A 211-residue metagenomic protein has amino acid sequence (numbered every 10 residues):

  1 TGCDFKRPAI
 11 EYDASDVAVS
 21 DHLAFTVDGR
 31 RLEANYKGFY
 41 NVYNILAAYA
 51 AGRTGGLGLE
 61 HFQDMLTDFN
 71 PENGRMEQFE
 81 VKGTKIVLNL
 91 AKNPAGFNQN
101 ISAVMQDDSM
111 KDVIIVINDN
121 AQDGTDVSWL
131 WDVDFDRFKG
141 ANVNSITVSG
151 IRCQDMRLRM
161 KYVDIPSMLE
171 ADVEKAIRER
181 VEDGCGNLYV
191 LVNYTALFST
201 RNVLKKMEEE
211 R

Functional and structural regions predicted by a protein language model:
T1-R31: Extended acidic/charged loop-beta regions that coordinate divalent cations and stabilize anionic phosphate/carboxylate
F5, V19-S20, A51-A91: Gly/charged, well-structured mid-domain segments that form the phosphate/adenylate-handling core of ATP-dependent
A18, D28-Y40, A50: Extended interfacial segments that mediate partner engagement and assembly in macromolecular machines
Y36-A47, E72-G74: Short glycine/threonine-rich catalytic loop with a Thr-x-Gly-x-Asp
N44, A48, I146, V190: Residue-level signal for inorganic ion chemistry
I45-G55, N100: Buried hydrophobic packing segments
L90-L169, E208-E210: Active-site beta-alpha connecting loops in nucleotide-dependent enzymes
V190-R211: Glycine/aspartate-rich loop-and-adjacent alpha/beta segment that forms the canonical ThDP
